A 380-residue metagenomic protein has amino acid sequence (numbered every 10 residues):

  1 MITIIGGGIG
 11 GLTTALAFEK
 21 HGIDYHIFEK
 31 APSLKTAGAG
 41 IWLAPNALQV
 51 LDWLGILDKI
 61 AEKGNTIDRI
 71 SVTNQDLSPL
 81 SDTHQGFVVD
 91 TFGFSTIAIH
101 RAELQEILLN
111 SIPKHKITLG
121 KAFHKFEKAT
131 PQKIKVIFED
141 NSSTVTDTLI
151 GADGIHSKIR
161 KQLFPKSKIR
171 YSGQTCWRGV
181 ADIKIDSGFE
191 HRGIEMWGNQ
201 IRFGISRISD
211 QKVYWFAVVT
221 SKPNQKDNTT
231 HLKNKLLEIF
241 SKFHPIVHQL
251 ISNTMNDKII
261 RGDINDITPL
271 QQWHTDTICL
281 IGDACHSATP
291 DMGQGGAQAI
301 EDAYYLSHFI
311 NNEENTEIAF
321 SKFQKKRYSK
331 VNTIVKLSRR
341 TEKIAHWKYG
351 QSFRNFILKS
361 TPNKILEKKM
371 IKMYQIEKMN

Functional and structural regions predicted by a protein language model:
T3, G7-F28, I150-G151, W177 (+2 more regions): Conserved mid-domain beta->alpha element of the FAD-binding
G10, S33, H156: Conserved Rossmann-like nucleotide-cofactor binding loop
E19, A44-V180, K222-L237, E377-N380: Conserved N-terminal helical subregion
S33-Q49: Conserved N-terminal glycine-rich FAD pyrophosphate-binding loop of Rossmann-like flavoproteins
D58, I183-E190, P223-N224, I246 (+1 more regions): Short helix-loop capping/hinge motifs at secondary-structure junctions, enriched in acidic/polar residues
R170-Q174, F189-R192, P245-G262: A short coil-to-beta-strand element that immediately follows conserved catalytic motifs
H191-Q225, L237-S241: Active-site substrate-recognition segment that forms the wall of the catalytic cavity or substrate channel
K359-N380: C-terminal auxiliary extensions adjacent to catalytic cores
